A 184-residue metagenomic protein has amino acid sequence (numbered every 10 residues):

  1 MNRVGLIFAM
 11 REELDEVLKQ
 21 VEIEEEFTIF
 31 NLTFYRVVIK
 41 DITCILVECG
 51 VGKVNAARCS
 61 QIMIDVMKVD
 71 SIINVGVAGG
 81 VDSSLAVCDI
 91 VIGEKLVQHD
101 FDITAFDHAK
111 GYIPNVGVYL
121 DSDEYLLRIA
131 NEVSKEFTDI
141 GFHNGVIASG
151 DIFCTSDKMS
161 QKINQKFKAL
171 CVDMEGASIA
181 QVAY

Functional and structural regions predicted by a protein language model:
M1-Q61, M67: N-terminal short beta-loop-beta anion/metal-coordinating cradle
D15-V17, A57, S83-L85, F101-D102 (+1 more regions): Short glycine-/acidic-enriched loop or helix-start segments at secondary-structure transitions that form or flank
T43, Q165-C171: Short pre-catalytic strand/loop immediately N-terminal to key active-site residues, enriched for Gly-Thr
V47, I73, V91, H143-G145 (+1 more regions): Hydrophobic/aromatic beta-strand patches that form the interior of the parallel beta-sheet core in alpha/beta enzyme
K68-I73, A183: Proline-aspartate-enriched helix->loop->beta-strand connector
V81-F167: Mid-sequence, gly/pro-rich, charge-dense loop/helix-turn segments that line enzyme active sites
D173-Y184: Short glycine-rich, acidic/polar surface loops and turns
